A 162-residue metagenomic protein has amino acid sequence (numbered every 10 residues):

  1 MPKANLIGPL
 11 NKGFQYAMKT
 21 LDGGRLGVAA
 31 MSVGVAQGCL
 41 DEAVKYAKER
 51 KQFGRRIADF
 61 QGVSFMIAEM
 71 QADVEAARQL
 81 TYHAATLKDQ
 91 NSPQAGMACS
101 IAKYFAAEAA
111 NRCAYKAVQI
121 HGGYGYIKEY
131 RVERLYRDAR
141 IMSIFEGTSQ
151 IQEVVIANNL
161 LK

Functional and structural regions predicted by a protein language model:
M1: Structural signature of FAD isoalloxazine-binding scaffolds in flavoprotein oxidoreductases
A4-K162: Alpha-helical interface subdomain recognition
